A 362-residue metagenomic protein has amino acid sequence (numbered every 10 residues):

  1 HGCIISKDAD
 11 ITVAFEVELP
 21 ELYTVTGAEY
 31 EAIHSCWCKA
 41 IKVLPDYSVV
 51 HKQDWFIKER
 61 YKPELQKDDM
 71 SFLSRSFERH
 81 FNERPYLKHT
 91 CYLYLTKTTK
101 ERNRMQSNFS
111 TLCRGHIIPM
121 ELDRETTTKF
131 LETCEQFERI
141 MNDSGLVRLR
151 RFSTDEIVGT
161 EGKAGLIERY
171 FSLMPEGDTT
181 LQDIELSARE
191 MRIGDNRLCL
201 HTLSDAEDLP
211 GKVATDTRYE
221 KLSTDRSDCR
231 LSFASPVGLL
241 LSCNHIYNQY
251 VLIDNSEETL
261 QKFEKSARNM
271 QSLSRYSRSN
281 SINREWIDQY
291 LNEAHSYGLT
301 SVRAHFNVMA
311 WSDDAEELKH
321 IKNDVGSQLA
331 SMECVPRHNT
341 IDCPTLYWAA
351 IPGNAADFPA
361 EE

Functional and structural regions predicted by a protein language model:
H1-E362: Extended, folded cores of ATP/NTP-driven motor/assembly subunits in large transport and secretion machines
